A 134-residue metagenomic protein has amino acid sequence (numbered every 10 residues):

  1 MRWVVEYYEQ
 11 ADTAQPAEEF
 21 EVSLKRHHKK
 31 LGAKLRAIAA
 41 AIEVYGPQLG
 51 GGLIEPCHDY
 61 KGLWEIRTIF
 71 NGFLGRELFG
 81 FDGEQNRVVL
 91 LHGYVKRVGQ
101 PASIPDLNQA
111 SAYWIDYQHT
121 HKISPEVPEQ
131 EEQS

Functional and structural regions predicted by a protein language model:
M1-L74, G83-R87, Y94-S134: Basic, Lys/Arg-enriched alpha-helical interface segments
